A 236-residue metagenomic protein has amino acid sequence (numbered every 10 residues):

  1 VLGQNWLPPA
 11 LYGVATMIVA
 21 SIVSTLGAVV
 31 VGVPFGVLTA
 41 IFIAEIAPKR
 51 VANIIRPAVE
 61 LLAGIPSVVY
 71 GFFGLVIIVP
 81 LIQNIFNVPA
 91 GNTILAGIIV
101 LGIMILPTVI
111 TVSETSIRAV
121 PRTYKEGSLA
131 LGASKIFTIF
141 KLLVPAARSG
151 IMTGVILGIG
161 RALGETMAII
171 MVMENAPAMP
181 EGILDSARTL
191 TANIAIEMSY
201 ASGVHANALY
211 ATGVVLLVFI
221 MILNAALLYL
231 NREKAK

Functional and structural regions predicted by a protein language model:
V1-A28, P48-K49, I196-N207: Periplasmic/extracellular loop-to-transmembrane helix junction in inner-membrane transport proteins
V19, V23-V31, F35, T39 (+4 more regions): Hydrophobic alpha-helical transmembrane segments of multipass integral membrane proteins, especially permease/channel
F35, P48-N53, P121-R122, L129-T153: Amphipathic cytosolic juxtamembrane alpha-helices at the membrane-cytosol interface of multi-pass membrane transporters
F35-G74: Cytoplasmic-entry segments and transmembrane alpha-helices of multi-pass inner-membrane transporters
E60-G102: Generic hydrophobic transmembrane alpha-helix motif, especially the helices
V112-S113, K135-M171: Transmembrane alpha-helices
E114-R118, R122, L129, I156 (+1 more regions): C-terminal transmembrane helix and the adjacent membrane-cytosol boundary/short C-terminal tail of inner/organellar
I169-L217: Interhelical loop and adjacent transmembrane-helix boundary motif in polytopic membrane transport permeases
